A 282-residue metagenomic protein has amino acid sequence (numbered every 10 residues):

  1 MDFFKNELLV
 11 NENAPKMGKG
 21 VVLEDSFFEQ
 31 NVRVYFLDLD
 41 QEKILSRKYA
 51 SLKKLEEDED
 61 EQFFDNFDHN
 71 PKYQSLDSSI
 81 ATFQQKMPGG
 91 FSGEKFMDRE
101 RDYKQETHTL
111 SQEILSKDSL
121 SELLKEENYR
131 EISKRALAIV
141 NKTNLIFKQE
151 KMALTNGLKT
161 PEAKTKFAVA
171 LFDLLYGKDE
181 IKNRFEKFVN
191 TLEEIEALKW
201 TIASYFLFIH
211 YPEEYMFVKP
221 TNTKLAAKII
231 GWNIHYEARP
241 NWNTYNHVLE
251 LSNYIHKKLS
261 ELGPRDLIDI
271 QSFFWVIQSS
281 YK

Functional and structural regions predicted by a protein language model:
M1-P15, K19-V21: Short coil-to-beta transition motif at edge beta-strands of beta-rich domains
A14-P15, S26, I209-P212: Short, flexible beta-strand-to-coil junctions
V21-E24, E29-R33, L37-D40, R47 (+2 more regions): An N-terminal alpha-helical hairpin/helix-loop-helix interaction module that forms a charged, gly/pro-flexible surface
N190-L207: Helix-hairpin-helix
